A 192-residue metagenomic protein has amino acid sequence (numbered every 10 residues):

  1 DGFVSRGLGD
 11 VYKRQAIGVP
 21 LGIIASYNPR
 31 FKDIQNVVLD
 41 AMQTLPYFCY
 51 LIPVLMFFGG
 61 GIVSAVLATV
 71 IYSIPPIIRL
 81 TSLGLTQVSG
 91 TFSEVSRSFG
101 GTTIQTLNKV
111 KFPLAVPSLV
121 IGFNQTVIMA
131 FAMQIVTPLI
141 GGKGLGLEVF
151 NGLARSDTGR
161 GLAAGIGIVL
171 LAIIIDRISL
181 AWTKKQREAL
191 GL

Functional and structural regions predicted by a protein language model:
D1-L8, Y12: Single conserved hydrophobic/aromatic residue that forms the stacking wall/gate of nucleotide- or nucleobase-binding
V19-I24, L51-F57, I77-L80, I135 (+1 more regions): Alpha-helical transmembrane segments of multipass membrane proteins
I23, D33-V37, L80, G84-Q87 (+4 more regions): Membrane-spanning helices that line or support transport/gating and their immediate boundary helices in channels
I23-I24, A41-T44, M56-F57, V70 (+5 more regions): Amphipathic alpha-helical segments that mediate coupling or scaffolding at interfaces
S26, N36-S73: Generic hydrophobic transmembrane alpha-helix motif, especially the helices
M56, A130-L171, R187-L192: Glycine-rich helix-loop "coupling/hinge" segments at transmembrane-helix boundaries in multipass transporters
L67, I71, T103-T137, G159 (+2 more regions): Transmembrane alpha-helices
P76-F123, V149: Short cytoplasmic-facing helical segments at TM-TM junctions of multi-pass membrane proteins
